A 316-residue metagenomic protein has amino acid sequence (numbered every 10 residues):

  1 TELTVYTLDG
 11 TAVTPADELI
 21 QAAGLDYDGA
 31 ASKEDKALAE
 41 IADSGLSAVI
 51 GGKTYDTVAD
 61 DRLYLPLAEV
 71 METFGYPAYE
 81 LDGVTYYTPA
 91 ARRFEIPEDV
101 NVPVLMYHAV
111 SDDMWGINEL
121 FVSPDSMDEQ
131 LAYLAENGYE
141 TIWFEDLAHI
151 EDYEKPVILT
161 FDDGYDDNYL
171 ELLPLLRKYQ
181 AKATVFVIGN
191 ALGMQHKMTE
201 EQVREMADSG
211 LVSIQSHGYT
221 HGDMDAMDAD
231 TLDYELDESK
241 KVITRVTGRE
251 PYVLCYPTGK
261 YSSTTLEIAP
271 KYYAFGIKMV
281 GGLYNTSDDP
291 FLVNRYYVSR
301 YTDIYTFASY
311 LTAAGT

Functional and structural regions predicted by a protein language model:
T1-L105: Primary recognition of N-terminal secretory signal peptides and signal-anchoring hydrophobic helices
E80, F186, K278-M279: Short beta-strand and adjacent tight-turn residues that come in two discontinuous sequence segments and form the edges
A91-T160, D166-D167, S209, A226-T316: C-terminal active-site subregion of NodB/CE4 polysaccharide deacetylases
L105-A109, S213-H221: Histidine-centered catalytic micro-motifs
V110-M114, N190, T220-G222: A short, flexible beta-alpha/helix-coil linker loop
A135-E136, L173-A181, M198-Q215, P270 (+1 more regions): Acidic (Asp/Glu)-rich catalytic clusters
F161-K197, A226-M227: N-terminal/domain-start segments enriched in small and hydrophobic, helix-friendly residues, covering either
H196-Q202, T231-E235: Charged helix-capping and loop-helix junction motifs
